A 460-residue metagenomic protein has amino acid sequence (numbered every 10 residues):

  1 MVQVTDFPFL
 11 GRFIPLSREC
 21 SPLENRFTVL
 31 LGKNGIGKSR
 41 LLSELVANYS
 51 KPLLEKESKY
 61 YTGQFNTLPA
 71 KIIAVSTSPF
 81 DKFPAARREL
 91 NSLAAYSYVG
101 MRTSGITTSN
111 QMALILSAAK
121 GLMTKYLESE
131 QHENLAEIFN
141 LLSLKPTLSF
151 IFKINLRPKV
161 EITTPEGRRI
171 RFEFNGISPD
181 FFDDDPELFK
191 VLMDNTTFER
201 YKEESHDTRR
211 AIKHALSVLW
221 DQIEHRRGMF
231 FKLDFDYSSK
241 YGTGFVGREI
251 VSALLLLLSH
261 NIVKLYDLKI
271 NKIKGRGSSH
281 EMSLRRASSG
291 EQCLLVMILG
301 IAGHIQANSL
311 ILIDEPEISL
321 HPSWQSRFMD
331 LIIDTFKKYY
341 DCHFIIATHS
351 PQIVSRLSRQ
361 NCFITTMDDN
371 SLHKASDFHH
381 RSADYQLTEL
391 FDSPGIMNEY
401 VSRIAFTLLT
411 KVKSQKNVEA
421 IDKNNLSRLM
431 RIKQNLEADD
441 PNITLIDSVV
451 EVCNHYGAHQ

Functional and structural regions predicted by a protein language model:
M1-C20, K33-N34, L41, P52 (+4 more regions): Long, low-complexity, intrinsically disordered N-terminal extensions of eukaryotic proteins, enriched
M1-L54, D267-M397: Switch/communication elements of ASCE P-loop NTPase nucleotide-binding domains
V2-D6, A113-S289, L299-G303, H459: Extended helical coiled-coil dimerization/tether regions that scaffold and oligomerize large DNA-maintenance assemblies
R18-C20, Y60-F65, L257-H260, I273-R276: Short boundary motifs at domain starts and secondary-structure transition points
N48-Y49, S78-D81, G105, S393-M397 (+1 more regions): Short acidic, S/G/P-rich loop/turn micro-motifs used as interaction or catalytic elements
S58-R171, N175-S178, S382-L387, E399-V401 (+1 more regions): P-loop NTPase motor core
I73-S76, F150-F152, F231-K232, L312-I313 (+2 more regions): A structural signal for short, well-ordered beta-strand segments and their strand-loop junctions that often border
D334, Q352-Q460: RecA-like P-loop NTPase motor core
